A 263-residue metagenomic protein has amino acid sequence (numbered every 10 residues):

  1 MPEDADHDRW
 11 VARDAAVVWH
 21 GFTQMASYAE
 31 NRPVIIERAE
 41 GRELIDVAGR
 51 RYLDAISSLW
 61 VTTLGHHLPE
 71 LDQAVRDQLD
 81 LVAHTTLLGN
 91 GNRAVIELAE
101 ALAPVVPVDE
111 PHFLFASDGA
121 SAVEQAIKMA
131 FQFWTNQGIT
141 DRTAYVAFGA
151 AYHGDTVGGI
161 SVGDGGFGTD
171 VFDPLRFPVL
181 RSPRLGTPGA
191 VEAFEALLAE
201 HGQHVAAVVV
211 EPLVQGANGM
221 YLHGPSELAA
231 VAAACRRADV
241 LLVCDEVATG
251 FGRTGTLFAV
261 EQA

Functional and structural regions predicted by a protein language model:
M1-A263: Conserved N-terminal phosphate-binding loop of PLP-dependent enzymes in the Aspartate aminotransferase
